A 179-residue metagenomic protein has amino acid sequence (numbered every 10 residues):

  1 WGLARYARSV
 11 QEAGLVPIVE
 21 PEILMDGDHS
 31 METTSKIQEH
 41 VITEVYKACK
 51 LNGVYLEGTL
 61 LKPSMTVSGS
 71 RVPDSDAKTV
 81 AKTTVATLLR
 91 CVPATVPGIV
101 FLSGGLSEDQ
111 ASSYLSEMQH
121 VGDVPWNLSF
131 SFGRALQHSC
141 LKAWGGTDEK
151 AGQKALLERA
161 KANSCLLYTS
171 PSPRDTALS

Functional and structural regions predicted by a protein language model:
W1, G14, A162-L166: Histidine-dependent nucleotide/RNA phosphoesterase domain, centered on the 2H-phosphoesterase fold with its duplicated
G2, H29-V41, V72-V80, D148: Alpha-helix N-cap and loop-to-helix initiation/capping positions
G2, Y6-V16, K36-G58, K82-C91: Alpha/beta enzyme core
G14-T33, L56-R71: Active-site-proximal loop/short-helix segments that contain or immediately flank catalytic acid/base residue(s)
G53-G58, P63-C165: Catalytic-face loop-and-helix region of soluble metabolic enzyme cores
Y168-D175: Conserved small/polar residues in nucleotide/adenosyl-binding loops
